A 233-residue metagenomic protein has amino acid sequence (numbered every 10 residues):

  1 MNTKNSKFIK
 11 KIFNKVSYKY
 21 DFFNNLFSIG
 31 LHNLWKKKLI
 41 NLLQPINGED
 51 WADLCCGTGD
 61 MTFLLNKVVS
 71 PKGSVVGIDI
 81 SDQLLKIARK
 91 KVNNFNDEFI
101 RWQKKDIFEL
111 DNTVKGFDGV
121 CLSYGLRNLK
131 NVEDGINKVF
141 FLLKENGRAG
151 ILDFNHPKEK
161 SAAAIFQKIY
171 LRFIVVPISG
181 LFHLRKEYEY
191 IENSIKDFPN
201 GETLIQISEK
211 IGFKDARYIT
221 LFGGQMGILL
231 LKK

Functional and structural regions predicted by a protein language model:
M1-D21: N-terminal, positively charged/glycine-rich alpha-helical extensions of SAM-dependent methyltransferases
F8, L152-I207, R217: C-terminal alpha-helical "lid/dimerization" subdomain adjacent to the S-adenosyl-L-methionine
I29-E49, L64: Conserved alpha-helix/loop element of class I SAM-dependent methyltransferases that forms part of the SAM/SAH-binding
D50-E109: Class I SAM-dependent methyltransferase SAM/SAH-binding core
F108-V120: A short acidic, Gly/Pro-enriched loop at the edge of an enzyme's catalytic core that lines a small-molecule cofactor
D118-V132: A short SAM/SAH-binding and catalytic strip from SAM-dependent methyltransferases
E133-R148: A short glycine-rich, Lys/Arg-flanked "PGG" loop and its adjoining helix->strand segment in the class I
I205, I211-K233: Core SAM-dependent methyltransferase catalytic element
